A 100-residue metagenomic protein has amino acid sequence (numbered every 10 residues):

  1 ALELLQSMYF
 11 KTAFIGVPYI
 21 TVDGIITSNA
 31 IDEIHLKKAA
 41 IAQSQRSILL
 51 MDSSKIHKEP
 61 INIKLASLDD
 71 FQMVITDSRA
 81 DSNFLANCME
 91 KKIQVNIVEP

Functional and structural regions predicted by a protein language model:
A1-P100: Conserved phosphate- and dinucleotide-binding cores of soluble alpha/beta proteins, encompassing both enzyme active
